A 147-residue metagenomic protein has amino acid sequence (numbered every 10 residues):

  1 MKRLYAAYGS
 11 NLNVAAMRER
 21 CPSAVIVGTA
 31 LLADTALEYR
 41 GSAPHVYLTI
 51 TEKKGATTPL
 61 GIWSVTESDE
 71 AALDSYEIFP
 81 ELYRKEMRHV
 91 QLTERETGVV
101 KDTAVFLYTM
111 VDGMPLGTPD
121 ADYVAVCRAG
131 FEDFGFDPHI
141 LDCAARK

Functional and structural regions predicted by a protein language model:
M1-K147: Glycine-aromatic micro-motifs
